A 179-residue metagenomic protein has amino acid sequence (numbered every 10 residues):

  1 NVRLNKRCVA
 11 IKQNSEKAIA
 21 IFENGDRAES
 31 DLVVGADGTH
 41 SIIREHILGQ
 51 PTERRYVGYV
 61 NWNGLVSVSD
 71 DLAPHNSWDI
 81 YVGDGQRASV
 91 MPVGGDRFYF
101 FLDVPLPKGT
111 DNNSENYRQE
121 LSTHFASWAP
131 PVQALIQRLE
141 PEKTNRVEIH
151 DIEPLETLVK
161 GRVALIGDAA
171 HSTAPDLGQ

Functional and structural regions predicted by a protein language model:
V2-A134, R138-P141: Conserved FAD-binding catalytic core of PHBH/FMO-like flavoproteins
V34-G35, W62, P141-Q179: Conserved mid-domain beta->alpha element of the FAD-binding
